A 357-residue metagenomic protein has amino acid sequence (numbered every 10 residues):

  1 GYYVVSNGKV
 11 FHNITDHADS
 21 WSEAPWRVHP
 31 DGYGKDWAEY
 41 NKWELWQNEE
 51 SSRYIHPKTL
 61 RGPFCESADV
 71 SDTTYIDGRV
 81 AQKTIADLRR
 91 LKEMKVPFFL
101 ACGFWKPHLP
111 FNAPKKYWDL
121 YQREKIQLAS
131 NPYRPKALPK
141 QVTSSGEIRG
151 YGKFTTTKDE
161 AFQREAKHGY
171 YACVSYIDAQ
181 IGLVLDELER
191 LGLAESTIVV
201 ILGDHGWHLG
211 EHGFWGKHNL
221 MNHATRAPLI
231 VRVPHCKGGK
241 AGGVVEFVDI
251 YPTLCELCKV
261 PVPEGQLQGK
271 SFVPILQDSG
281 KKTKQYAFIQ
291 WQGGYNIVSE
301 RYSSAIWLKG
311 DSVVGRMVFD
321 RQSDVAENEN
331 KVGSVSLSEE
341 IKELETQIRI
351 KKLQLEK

Functional and structural regions predicted by a protein language model:
G1-T73: Catalytic-site neighborhoods of secreted/periplasmic enzymes that process anionic sulfate/phosphate groups
G8, F99-K106, I198-G203, I230-V231 (+1 more regions): Short beta-strand segments
I14-E39, Y75-P135, E189-I198, E339 (+1 more regions): Active-site regions of oxyanion-processing enzymes, predominantly non-cytosolic
V28-E39, W43-W46, H205-E211, K217 (+5 more regions): C-terminal cap/loop subdomain of S1 sulfatases and analogous C-terminal strand-loop tails that border
T73-T74, A137-P139, K167-S175, L193 (+5 more regions): A short beta-strand-to-alpha-helix junction
G78-K92, T155-T197, L257, E339 (+2 more regions): A long, amphipathic alpha-helix that forms part of the scaffold/cap immediately adjacent to metal-dependent active
P110-K116, D186-C236, G243-E246: Histidine-centered active-site microenvironments of extracellular/periplasmic hydrolases and transferases
I148-E165, C173, S312-V314, S323-A326 (+1 more regions): Long, internal low-complexity/basic segments
